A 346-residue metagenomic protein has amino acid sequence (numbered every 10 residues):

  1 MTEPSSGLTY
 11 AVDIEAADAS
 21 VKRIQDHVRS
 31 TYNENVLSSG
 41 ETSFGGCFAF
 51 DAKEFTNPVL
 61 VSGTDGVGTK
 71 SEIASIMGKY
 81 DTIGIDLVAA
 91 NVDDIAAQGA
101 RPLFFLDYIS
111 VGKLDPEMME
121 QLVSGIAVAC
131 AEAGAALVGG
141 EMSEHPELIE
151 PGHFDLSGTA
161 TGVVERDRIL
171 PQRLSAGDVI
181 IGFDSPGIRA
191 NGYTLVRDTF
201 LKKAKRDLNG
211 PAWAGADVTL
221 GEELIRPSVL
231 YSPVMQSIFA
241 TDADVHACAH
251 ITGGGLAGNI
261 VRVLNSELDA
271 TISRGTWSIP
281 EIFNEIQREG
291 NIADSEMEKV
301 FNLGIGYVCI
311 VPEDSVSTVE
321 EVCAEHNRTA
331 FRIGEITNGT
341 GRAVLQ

Functional and structural regions predicted by a protein language model:
T2-A11, D26, M118-A136, I149-F154 (+3 more regions): Glycine-/charge-enriched secondary-structure boundary and capping motifs
S5, Y10, I14-D18, G112: Charge-biased, low-complexity intrinsically disordered regions
E15-G45: Intrinsically disordered, low-complexity, positively charged segments
N33-P186: Glycine-rich phosphate/pyrophosphate-binding loop regions near the starts of catalytic domains
G66, G162-E165, D178, S185-R189 (+5 more regions): Glycine-rich beta-alpha junction loops
G99-R101, L195, D244, T329: Short loop/turn motifs at secondary-structure junctions
D155, R168-G221: Short, acidic (Asp/Glu-rich) active-site segment that either coordinates a divalent metal cofactor
